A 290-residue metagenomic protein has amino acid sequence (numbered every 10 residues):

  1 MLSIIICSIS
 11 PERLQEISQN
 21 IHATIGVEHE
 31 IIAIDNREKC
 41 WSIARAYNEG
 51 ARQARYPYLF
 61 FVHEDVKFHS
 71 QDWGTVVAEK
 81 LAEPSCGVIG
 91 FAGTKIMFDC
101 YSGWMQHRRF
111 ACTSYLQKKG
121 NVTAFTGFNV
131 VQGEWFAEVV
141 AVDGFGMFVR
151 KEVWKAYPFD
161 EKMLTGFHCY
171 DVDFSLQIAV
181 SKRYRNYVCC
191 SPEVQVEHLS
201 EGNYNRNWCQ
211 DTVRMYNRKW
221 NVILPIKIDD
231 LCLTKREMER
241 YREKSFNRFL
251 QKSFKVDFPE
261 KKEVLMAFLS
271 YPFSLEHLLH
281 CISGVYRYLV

Functional and structural regions predicted by a protein language model:
L2, I6, S10-I25: Short, well-formed alpha-helical segments that are part of the catalytic scaffolds of diverse glycosyltransferases
I9, D211, L233-V290: Non-catalytic, C-terminal membrane-associated alpha-helical segments of glycosyltransferases
E38-A54: Glycine-rich, basic loop-to-helix element that forms the pyrophosphate-binding segment of sugar-nucleotide handling
L59: Short aromatic/hydrophobic "clamp" motif used to bind/position activated sugar donors
K67, Q71-S114: Conserved donor NDP-sugar-binding/catalytic core segment of glycosyltransferases
V77, Q132-W135, V140-Y157, M163-P192: A short, conserved alpha-helix in the catalytic core of glycosyltransferases
R108-V139: Short, flexible, basic/aromatic active-site loop/helix in glycosyltransferases
K162, N186-V222, D230-L233: Active-site donor/metal-binding and catalytic loop motifs of nucleotide-sugar-dependent glycosylation enzymes
